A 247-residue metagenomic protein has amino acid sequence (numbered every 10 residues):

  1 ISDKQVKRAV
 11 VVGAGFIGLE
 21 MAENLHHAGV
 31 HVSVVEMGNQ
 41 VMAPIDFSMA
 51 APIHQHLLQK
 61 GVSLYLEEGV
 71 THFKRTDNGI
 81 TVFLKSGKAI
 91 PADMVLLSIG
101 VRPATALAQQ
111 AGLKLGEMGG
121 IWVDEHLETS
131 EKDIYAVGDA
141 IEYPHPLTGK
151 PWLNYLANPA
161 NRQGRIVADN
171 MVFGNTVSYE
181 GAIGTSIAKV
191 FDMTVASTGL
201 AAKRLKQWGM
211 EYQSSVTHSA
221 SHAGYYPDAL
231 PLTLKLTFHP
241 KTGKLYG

Functional and structural regions predicted by a protein language model:
I1-Q5, T81-F83, K88-D169: FAD-site-proximal beta/loop scaffold in flavoenzymes
D3-R8, E67: Phosphate-coordination loops involved in phosphoryl transfer and adenosine-cofactor binding
V12-G15: Glycine-rich Rossmann-fold phosphate-binding loop(s) that bind the pyrophosphate of adenine dinucleotide cofactors
G18-L19: N-terminal Rossmann-fold NAD(P) dinucleotide-binding loop
A22, H26: Gly/Ala-rich phosphate-binding loop of Rossmann-like dinucleotide-binding domains, activating on the conserved
H27-E125: A Rossmann-like FAD-binding core segment of flavoenzymes
A140-G247: Mid-to-C-terminal Rossmann-like scaffold of FAD/NAD(P)H-dependent oxidoreductases
